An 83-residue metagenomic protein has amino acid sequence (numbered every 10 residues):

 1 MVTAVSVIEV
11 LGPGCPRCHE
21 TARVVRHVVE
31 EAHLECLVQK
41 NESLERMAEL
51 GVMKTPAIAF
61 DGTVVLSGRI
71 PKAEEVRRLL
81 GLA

Functional and structural regions predicted by a protein language model:
M1-I8, E35-L44, R78-L79, A83: Terminal leader/tail segments of proteins
V2-V29: Local sequence-structure signature of Cys/Sec-based thiol-disulfide redox active-site neighborhoods
G12-P13, G51-I58, E74-R77: Hydrophobic/basic alpha-helical segments enriched in Actinobacteria
P16-R17, E45, P71: Short alpha-helical
E20-R23, M53, P71: Generic recognition of short, well-ordered alpha-helical segments
E35-L66: Amphipathic, hydrophobic secondary-structure cores in small proteins
G62-A83: Non-catalytic, surface beta->alpha helical segment in thiol-disulfide oxidoreductase systems
